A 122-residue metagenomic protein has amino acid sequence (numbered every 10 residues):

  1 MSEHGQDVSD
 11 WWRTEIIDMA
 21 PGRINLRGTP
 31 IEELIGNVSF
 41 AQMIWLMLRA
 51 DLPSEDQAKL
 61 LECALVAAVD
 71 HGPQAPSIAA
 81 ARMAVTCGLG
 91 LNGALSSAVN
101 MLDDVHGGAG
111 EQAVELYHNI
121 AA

Functional and structural regions predicted by a protein language model:
M1-A122: Hydrophobic alpha-helical bundle cores within soluble ligand-binding/oligomerization subdomains
